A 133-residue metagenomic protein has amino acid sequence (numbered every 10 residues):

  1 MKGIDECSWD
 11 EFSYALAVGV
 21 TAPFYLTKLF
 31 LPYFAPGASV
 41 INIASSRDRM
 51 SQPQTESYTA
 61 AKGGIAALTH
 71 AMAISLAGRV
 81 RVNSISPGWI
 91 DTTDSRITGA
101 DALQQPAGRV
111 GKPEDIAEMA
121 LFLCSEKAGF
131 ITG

Functional and structural regions predicted by a protein language model:
D5-F24, I41, I65, A107: Catalytic Tyr-X3-Lys loop
C7, S51-T59, A71: Active-site loop-to-helix junction immediately N-terminal to the catalytic Tyr of the SDR YXXXK motif in Rossmann-fold
A22-T27, S39, R49, I65 (+2 more regions): Conserved internal alpha-helix within the Rossmann fold of NAD(P)-dependent oxidoreductases
T27, A61, T69: Active-site helix of classical SDR
P32, I74-G78, G129: Alpha-helical segment proximal to the catalytic Tyr-Lys
S45: Residue(s) in the substrate-gating loop at a strand-loop-helix junction that position the organic substrate next
R49, V82, S86-I97: Short, flexible catalytic-loop segment of classical short-chain dehydrogenase/reductase
S84, A102-G133: C-terminal helical subdomain
